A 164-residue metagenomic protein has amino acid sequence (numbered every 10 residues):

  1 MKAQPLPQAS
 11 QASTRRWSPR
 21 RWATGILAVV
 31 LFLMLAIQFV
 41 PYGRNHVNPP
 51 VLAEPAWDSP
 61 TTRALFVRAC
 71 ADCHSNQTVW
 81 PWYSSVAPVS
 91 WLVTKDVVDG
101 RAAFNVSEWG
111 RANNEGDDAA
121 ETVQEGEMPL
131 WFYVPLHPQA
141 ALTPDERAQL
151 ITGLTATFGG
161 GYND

Functional and structural regions predicted by a protein language model:
M1-S18: N-terminal Lys/Arg-rich, disordered targeting/topogenic segments
W17-G25: N-terminal membrane topogenic signal
T24-P41: Hydrophobic membrane-insertion alpha-helices, especially the h-region of bacterial N-terminal signal peptides
N45-F66: Electrostatic cytochrome c docking/interface patches
F66-T78, M128, L150: The canonical Cys-X-X-Cys-His
W80-K95: Acidic helix-start/capping segments at beta-turn-to-alpha-helix junctions
W91-H137: Extracytoplasmic electron-transfer domains, predominantly the class I c-type cytochrome c fold
G126-E127, V134-Y162: C-terminal capping alpha-helices of c-type cytochrome domains
